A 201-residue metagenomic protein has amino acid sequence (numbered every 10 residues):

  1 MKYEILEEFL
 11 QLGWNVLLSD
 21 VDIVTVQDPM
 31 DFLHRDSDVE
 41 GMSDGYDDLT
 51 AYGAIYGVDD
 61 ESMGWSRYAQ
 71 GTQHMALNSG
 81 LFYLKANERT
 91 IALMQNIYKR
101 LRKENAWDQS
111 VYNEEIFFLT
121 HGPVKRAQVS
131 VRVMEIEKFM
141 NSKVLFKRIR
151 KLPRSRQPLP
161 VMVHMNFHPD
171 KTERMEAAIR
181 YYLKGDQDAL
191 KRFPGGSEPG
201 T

Functional and structural regions predicted by a protein language model:
M1-Y56, A76, L81-L84, E88: GT-A fold catalytic core of metal-dependent nucleotide-sugar glycosyltransferases, centered on the diacidic
K2-I5, T25-V26, S66-Q70, L145-K151: Eukaryotic intrinsically disordered and solvent-exposed regulatory patches
L17-D20, D59-M63, K138-V144: A short linear-motif detector with a strong N-terminal bias
D47, E61-M63, F167, T201: Functionally engaged cysteine thiol sites
Y56-D59, F118-L119: Short alpha-helical linear motifs
V58-T72: Short, flexible, basic/aromatic active-site loop/helix in glycosyltransferases
T72-T201: Catalytic core and acceptor-binding pocket of nucleotide-sugar-dependent glycosyltransferases
